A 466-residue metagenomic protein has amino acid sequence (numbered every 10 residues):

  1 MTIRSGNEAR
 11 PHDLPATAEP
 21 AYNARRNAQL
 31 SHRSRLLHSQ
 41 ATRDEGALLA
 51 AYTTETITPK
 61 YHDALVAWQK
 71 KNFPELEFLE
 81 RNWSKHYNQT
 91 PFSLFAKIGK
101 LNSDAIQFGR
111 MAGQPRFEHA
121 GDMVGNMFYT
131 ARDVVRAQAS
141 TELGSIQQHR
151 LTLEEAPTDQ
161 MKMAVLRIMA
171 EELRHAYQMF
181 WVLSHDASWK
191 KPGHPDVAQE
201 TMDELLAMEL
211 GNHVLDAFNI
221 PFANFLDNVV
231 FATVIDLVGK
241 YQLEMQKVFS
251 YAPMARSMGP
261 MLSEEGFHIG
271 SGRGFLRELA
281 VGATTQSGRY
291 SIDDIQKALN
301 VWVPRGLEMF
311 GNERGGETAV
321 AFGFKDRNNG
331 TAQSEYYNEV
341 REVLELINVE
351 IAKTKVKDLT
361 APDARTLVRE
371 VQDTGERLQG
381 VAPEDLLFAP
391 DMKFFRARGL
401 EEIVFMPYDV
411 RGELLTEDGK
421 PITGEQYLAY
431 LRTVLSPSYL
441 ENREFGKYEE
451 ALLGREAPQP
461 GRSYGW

Functional and structural regions predicted by a protein language model:
T2-M163, H185-F222, L307-W466: Terminal targeting/low-complexity segments that flank the catalytic cores of oxidoreductases
V135, V165, M258, I292-I295 (+2 more regions): Hydrophobic packing residues in well-ordered alpha-helices of helical domains and bundles
V135-I146, I168-L183, T201-E209, V229-G239 (+3 more regions): Alpha-helical transition-metal enzyme core signature, strongest for iron centers
L151-M163, Q242-P260, G274-D294, N312-R327 (+1 more regions): Inter-helical turn/loop segments and adjacent helix faces that build the functional surface of alpha-helical bundle
T158-M161, V165-L183, K191-P192, D196 (+4 more regions): Helix-rich catalytic cores of soluble enzyme domains
Q178, H185-S188, E278, T285: Charged, solvent-exposed alpha-helical segments that act as regulatory interaction surfaces
W189, H268-I269, V281: Alpha-helix boundary/interfacial micro-motifs
G288-E308: Intrinsically disordered, low-complexity basic tails/linkers immediately adjacent to helix-turn-helix/homeobox/MYB/SANT
